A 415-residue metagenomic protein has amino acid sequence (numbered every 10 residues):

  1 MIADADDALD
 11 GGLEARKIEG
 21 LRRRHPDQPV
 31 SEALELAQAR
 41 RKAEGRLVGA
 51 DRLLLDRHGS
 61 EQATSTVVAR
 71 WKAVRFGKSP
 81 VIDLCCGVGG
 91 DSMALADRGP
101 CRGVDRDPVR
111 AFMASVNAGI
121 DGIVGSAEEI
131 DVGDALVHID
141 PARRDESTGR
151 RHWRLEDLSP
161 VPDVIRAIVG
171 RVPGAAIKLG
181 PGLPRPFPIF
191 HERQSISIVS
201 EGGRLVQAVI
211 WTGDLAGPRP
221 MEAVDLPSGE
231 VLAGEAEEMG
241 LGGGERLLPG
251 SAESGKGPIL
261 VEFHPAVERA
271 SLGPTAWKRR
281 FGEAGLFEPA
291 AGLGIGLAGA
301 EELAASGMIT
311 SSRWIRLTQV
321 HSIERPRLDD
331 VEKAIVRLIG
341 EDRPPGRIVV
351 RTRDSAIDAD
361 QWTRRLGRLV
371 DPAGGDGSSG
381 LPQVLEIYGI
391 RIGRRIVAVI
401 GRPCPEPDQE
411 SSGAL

Functional and structural regions predicted by a protein language model:
M1-L415: SAM-dependent transferase fold signal centered on methyltransferase-like domains, encompassing both Class I
